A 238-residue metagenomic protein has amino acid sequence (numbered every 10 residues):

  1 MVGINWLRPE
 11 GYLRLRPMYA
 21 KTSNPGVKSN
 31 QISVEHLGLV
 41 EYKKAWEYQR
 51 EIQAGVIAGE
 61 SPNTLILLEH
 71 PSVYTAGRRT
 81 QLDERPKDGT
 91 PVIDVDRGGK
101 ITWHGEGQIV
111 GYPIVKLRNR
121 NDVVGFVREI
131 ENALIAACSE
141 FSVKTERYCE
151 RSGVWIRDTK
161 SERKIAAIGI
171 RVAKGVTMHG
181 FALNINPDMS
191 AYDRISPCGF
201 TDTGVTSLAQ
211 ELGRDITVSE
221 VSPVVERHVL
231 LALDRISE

Functional and structural regions predicted by a protein language model:
V2-L7, G11-I165, S190, R194 (+2 more regions): N-terminal lobe of the biotin/lipoate ligase/transferase fold
P71-S72, R171, A182: Anionic group-transfer/hydrolysis microenvironments
W155, S190-E238: C-terminal accessory segment of soluble enzyme catalytic cores
R157-D158, V172-K174: Short, low-complexity Ser/Thr-rich regulatory SLiMs
I168: Two-metal-ion RNase H-like nuclease active-site motif
V176-N184: Conserved phosphate/anionic-ligand binding catalytic regions in large, soluble enzymes, centered on
